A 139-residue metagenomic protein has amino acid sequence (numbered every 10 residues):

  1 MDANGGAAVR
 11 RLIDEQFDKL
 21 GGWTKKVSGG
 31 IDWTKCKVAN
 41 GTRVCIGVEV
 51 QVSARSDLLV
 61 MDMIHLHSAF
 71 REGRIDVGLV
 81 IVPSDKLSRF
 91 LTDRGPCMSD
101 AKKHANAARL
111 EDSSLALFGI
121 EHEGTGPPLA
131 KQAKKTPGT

Functional and structural regions predicted by a protein language model:
M1-G30, K35-V38: Acidic-basic catalytic patches of nuclease active cores, encompassing PD-(D/E)XK and other metal-cofactor nuclease
E15, K19-K26, T42-L58: Acidic/glycine-enriched edge-of-secondary-structure segments
V27, E72, E111-D112: A short, structural micro-pattern
D32-G47, R71-G73: Active-site beta-strand-loop-beta-strand hairpin of nuclease catalytic cores that positions key catalytic residues
K37, Q51-A54, E121: Short, flexible loop/turn elements at secondary-structure junctions
V48, L79, A116-F118: Hydrophobic/aromatic beta-strand patches that form the interior of the parallel beta-sheet core in alpha/beta enzyme
V52-A108: Catalytic cores of nucleic-acid endonucleases
S84-T139: Domain-level recognition of nuclease-like catalytic cores that cleave nucleotide substrates
